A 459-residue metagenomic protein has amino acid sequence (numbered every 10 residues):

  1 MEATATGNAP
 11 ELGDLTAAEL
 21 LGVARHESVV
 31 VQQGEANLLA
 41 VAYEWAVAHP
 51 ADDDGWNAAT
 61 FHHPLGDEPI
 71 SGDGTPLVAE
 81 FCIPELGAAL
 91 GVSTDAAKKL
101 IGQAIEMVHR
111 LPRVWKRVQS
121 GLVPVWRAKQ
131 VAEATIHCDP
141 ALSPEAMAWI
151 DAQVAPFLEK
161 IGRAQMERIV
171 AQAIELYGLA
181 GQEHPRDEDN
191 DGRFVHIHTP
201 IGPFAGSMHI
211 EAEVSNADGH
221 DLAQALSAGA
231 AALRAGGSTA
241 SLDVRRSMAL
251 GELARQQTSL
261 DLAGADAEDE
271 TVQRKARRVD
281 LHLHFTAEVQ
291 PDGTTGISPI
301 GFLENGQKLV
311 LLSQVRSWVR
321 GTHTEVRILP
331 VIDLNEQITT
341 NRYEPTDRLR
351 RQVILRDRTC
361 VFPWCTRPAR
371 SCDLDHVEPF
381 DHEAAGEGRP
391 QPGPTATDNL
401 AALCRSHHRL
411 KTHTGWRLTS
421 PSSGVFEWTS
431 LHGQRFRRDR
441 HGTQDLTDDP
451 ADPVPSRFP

Functional and structural regions predicted by a protein language model:
M1-R342: Rieske [2Fe-2S] iron-sulfur domain-containing proteins
A3, D14, S313-V315, V319-P459: A detector for short metal-coordination/catalytic motifs
